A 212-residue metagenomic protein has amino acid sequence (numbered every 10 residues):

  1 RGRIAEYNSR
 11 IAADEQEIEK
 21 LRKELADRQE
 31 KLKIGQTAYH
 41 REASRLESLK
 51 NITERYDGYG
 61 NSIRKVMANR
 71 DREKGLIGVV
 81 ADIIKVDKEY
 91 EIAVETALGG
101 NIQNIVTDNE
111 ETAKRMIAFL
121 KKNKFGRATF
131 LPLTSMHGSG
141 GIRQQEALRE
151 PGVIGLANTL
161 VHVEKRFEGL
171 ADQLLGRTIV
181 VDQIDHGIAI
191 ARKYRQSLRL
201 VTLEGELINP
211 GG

Functional and structural regions predicted by a protein language model:
R1-D57: Extended, EK/Q-rich alpha-helical coiled-coil segments that serve as long dimerization/scaffolding arms in large
R41-G212: Hinge-like oligomerization/junction regions that interrupt long coiled-coil arms in large cytoskeletal
